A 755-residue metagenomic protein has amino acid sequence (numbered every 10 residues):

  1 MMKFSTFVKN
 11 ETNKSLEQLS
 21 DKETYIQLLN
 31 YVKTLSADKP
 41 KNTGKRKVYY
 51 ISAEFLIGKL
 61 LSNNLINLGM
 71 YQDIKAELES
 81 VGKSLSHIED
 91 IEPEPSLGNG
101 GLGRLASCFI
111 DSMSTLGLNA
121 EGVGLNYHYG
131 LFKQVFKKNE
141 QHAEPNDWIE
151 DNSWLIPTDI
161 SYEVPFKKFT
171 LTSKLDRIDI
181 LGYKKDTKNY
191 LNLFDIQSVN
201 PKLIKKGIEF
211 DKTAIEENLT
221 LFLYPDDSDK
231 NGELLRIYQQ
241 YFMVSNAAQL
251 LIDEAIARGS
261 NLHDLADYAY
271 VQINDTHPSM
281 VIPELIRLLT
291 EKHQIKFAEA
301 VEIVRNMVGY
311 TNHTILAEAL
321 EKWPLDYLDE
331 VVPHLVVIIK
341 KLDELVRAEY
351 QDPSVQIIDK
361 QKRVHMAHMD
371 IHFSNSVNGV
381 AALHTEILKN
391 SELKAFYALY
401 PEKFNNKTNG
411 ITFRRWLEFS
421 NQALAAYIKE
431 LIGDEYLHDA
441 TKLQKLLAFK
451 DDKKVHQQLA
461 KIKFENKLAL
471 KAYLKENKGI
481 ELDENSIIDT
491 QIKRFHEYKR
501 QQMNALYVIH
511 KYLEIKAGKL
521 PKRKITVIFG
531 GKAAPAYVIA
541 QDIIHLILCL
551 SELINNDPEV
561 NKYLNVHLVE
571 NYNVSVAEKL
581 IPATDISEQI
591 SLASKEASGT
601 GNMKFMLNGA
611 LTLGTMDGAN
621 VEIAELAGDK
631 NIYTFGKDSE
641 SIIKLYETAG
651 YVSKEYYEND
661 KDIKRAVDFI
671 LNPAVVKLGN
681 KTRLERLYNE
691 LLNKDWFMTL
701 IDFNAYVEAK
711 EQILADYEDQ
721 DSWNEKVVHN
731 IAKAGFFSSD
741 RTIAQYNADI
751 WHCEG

Functional and structural regions predicted by a protein language model:
M1-G755: A conserved ligand/cofactor-binding region detector
